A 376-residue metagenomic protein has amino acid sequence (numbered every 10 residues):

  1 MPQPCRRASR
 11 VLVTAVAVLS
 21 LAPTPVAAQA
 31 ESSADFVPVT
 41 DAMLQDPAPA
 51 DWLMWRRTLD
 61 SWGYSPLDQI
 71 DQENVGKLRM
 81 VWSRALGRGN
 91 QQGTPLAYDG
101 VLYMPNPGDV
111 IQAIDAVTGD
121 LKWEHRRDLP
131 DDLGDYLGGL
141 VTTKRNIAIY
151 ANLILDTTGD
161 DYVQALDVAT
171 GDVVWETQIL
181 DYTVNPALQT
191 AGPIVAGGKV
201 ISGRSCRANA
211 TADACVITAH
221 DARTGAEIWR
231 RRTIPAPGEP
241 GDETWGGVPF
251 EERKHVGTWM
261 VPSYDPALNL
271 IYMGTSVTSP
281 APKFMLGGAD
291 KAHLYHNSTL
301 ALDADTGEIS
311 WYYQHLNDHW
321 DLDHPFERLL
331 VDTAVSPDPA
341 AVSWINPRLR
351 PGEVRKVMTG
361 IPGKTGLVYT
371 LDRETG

Functional and structural regions predicted by a protein language model:
M1-A8: N-terminal secretory signal peptides that target proteins for export/translocation
V11-P23: Bacterial N-terminal signal peptides
P23-E31: Signal peptide processing junction and immediate N-terminal pro/mature segment of secreted/exported proteins
A30-M80, T233-P240: Blade/loop signatures of beta-propeller domains
W52-R56, R88-V110, Y136-V163, L188-T211 (+5 more regions): Repeat-blade elements of multi-bladed beta-propeller folds
I70-D99: Active-site-flanking structural segment that lines cofactor/substrate pockets
E73-R84, I111-G138, Y150, I154 (+6 more regions): Extracytoplasmic/lumenal domain signature
